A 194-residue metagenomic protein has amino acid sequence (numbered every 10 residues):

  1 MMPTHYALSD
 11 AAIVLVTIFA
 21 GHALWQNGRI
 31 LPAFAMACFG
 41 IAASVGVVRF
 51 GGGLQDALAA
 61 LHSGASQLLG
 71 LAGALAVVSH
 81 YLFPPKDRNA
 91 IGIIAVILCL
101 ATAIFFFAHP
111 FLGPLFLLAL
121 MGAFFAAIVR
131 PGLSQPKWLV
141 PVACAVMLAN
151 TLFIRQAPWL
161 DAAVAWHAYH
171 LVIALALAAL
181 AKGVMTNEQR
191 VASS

Functional and structural regions predicted by a protein language model:
M1-L58, R190-V191: N-terminal topogenic module of multi-pass integral membrane proteins
P3-A7, Q26-M36, A60-S63, L133-V140 (+1 more regions): Membrane-water interface of alpha-helical transmembrane segments
S9-H22, Q67-L82, A119-A127, L171-E188: Hydrophobic cores of alpha-helical transmembrane segments in multi-pass inner/ER membrane proteins, independent
N27-F39, F83-I94, L133-C144, Q189-S194: Membrane-interfacial loop-to-transmembrane alpha-helix junctions, especially the N-terminal start
C38-V45, V96-F106, A143-Q156: Aromatic-anchored segments of alpha-helical transmembrane domains
G53-A57, A103-L115, Q156-V164: Membrane-interface helix caps and helix-loop-helix hairpins in membrane proteins
A60-R130: Membrane-proximal helix-loop-helix units in multi-pass membrane proteins
R130-S194: C-terminal transmembrane-bundle signature of multipass membrane proteins, characterized by strong activation on
